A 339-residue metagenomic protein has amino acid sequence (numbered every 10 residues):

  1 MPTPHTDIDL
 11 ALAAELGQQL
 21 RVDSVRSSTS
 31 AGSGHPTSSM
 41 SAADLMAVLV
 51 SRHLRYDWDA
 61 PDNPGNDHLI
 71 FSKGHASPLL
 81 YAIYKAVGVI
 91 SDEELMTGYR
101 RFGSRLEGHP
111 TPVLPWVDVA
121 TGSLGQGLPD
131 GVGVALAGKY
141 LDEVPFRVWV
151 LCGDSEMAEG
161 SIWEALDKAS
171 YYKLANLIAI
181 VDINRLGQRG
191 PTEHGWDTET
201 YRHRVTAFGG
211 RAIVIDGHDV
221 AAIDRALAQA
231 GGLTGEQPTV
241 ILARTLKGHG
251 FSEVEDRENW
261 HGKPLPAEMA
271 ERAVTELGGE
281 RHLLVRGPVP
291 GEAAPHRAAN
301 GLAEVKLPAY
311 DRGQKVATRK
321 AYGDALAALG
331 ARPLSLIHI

Functional and structural regions predicted by a protein language model:
M1-W149, E199, H282-H338: Thiamine diphosphate
Y56-D62, N66-H68, R105-E280: Glycine-rich ThDP/TPP pyrophosphate-binding loop and its adjacent helix/strand module within ThDP-dependent enzymes
